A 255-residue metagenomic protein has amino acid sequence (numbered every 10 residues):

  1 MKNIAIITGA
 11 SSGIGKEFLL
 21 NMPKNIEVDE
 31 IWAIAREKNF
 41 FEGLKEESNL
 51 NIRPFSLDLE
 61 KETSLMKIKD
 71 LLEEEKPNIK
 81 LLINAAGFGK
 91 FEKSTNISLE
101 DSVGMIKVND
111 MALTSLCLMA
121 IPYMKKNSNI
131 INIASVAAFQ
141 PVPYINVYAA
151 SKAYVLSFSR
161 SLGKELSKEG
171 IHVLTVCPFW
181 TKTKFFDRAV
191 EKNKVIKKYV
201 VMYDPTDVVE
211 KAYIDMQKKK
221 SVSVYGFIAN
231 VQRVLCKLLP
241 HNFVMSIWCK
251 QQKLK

Functional and structural regions predicted by a protein language model:
S11-S12: Conserved glycine-rich cofactor-binding loop
P23-G43: Conserved glycine-rich Rossmann-like NAD(P)H-binding loop of the short-chain dehydrogenase/reductase
A85-K90: Conserved NAD(P)H cofactor-binding loop of Rossmann-fold oxidoreductase domains
K93-V103: Substrate-binding pocket helix/loop in short-chain dehydrogenase/reductase
C117, S151: Active-site helix of classical SDR
S135: Residue(s) in the substrate-gating loop at a strand-loop-helix junction that position the organic substrate next
T175, I196-R233: C-terminal helical subdomain
